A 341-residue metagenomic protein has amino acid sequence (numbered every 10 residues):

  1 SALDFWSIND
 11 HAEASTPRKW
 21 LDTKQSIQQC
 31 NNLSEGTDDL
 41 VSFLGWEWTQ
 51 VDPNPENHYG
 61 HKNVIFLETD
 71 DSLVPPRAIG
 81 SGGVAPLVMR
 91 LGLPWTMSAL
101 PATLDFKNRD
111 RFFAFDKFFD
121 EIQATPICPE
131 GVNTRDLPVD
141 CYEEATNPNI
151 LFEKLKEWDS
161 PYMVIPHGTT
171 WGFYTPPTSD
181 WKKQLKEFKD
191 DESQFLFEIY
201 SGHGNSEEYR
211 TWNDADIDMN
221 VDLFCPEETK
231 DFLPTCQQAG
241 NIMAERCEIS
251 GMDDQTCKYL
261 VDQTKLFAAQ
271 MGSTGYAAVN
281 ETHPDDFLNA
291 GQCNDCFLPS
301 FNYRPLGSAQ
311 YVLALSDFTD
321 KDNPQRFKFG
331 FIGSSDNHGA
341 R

Functional and structural regions predicted by a protein language model:
S1-R341: Extended, charged catalytic domains and RNA/DNA-binding interfaces, predominantly in divalent-metal-using enzymes
